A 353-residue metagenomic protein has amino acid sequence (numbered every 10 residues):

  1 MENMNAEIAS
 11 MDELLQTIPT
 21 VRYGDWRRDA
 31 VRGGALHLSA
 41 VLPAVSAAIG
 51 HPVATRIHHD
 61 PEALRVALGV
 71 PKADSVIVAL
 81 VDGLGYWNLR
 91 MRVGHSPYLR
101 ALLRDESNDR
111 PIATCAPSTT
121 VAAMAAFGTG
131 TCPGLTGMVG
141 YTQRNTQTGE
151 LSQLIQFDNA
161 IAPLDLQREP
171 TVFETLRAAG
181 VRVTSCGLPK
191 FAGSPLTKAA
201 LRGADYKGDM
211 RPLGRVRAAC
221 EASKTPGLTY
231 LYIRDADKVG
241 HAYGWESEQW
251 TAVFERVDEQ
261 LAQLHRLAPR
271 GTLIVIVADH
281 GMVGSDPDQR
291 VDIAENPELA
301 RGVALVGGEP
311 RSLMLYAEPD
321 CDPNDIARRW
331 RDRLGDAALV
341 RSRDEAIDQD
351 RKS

Functional and structural regions predicted by a protein language model:
M1-K352: Feature captures the catalytic ectodomains and active-site-proximal regions of enzymes that hydrolyze or transfer
